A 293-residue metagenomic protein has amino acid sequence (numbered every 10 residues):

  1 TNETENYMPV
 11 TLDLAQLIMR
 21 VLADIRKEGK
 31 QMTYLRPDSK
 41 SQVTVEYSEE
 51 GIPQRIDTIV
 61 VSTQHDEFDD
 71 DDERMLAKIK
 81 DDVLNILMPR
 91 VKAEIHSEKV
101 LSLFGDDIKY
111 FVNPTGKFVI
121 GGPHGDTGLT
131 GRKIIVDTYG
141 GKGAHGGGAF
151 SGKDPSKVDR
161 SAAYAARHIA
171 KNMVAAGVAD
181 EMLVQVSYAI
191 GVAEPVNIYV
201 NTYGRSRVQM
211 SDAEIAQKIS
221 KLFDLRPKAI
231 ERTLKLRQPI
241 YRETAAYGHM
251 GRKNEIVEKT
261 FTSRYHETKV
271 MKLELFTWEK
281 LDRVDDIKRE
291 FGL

Functional and structural regions predicted by a protein language model:
T1, S41-D66, G122-G143, V186 (+1 more regions): Short beta-strand elements
T1-I120, A246, G251-E255, H266-G292: Glycine-rich, mobile lid/loop segments that gate access to catalytic sites or pores
Y7, M88, L129-D180: Conserved mixed alpha/beta catalytic, RNA-binding, or beta-rich assembly cores of soluble enzyme, regulatory
Y7-T11, A15, D72, L76-K80 (+4 more regions): Short, charged, low-complexity patches
L12-A23, K80-P89, K133, D137 (+3 more regions): Predominant activation on well-ordered alpha-helical scaffold segments within soluble catalytic domains
D24-K30, P89-S97, K153-K157, A166 (+2 more regions): Flexible helix-coil linker/hinge segments at domain or subdomain boundaries
S62-D69, D107, P114-G121, D126 (+4 more regions): ATP-dependent carboxylate activation and anion-phosphoryl transfer catalytic cores that bind Mg-ATP to form
E181, Y188-L293: Internal helix-turn-beta structural module
